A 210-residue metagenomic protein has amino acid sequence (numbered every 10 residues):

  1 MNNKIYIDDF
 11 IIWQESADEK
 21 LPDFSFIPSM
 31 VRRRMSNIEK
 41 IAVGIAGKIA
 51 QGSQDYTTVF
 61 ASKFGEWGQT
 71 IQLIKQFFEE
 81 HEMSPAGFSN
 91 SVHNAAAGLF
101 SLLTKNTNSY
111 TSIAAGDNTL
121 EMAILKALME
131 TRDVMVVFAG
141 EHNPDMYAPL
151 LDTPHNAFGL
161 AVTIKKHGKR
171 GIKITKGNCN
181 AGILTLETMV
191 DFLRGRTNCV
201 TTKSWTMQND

Functional and structural regions predicted by a protein language model:
M1-S112, D117-M122, M129-V134, F138-D210: Conserved "HGTGT" condensation-loop signature of ketosynthase/thiolase-family condensing enzymes that catalyze
